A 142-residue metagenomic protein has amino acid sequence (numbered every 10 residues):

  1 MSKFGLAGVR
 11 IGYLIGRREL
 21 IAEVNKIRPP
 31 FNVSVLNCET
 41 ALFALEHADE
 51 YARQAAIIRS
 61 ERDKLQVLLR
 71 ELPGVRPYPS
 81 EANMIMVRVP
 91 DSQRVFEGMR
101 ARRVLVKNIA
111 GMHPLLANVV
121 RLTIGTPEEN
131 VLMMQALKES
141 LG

Functional and structural regions predicted by a protein language model:
M1-E71, R76-P77: PLP-dependent aminotransferase class I/II
F4, P79, M112-L115: A short beta-turn/loop motif at secondary-structure boundaries
V9, E81-N83, L116-V120: Short amphipathic alpha-helical segments
G16-L20, V89-S92, P127-E128: Short loop segments at secondary-structure junctions
V33, V106-N108: Hydrophobic residues in well-ordered beta-strands that form the structural core
I58-R59, D63, L69-R103, I124: Conserved PLP-binding catalytic core of the aspartate aminotransferase-like
A101-R102, G111-G142: PLP-dependent enzyme catalytic core of the Aspartate aminotransferase-like
